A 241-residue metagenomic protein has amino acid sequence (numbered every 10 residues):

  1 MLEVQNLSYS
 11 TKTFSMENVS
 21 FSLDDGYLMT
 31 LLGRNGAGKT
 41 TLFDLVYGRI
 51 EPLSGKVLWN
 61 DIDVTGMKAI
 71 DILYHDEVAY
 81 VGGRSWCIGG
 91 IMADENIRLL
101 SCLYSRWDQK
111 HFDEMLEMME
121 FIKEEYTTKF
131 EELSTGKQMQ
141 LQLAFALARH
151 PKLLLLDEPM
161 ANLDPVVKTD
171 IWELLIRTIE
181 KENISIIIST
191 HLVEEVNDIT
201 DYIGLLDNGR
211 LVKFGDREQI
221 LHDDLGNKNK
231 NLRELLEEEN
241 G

Functional and structural regions predicted by a protein language model:
L32-R34: The feature captures the beta-strand-to-loop junction immediately N-terminal to the Walker
Y47: Helix-to-loop junction immediately C-terminal to a conserved catalytic motif
G55-G66, I72-Y74: Conserved ABC transporter NBD signature motif
R84, G89-L103: Q-loop/switch helix immediately C-terminal to the Walker
M115-E132: Conserved ABC nucleotide-binding domain
L154-E158: Catalytic Walker B motif of ABC-type/P-loop ATPase nucleotide-binding domains
